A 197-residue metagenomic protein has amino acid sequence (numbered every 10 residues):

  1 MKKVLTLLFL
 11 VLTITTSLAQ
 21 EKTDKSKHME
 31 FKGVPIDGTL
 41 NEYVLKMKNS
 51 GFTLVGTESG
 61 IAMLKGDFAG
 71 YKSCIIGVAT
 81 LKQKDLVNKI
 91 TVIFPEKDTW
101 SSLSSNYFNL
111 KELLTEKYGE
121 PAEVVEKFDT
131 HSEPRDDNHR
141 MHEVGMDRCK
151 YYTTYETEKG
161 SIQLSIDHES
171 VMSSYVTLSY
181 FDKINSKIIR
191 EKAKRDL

Functional and structural regions predicted by a protein language model:
V4-T15, A19: Sec-dependent N-terminal signal peptides
T15-S17, G60, L64, V92: N-terminal cationic amphipathic segment used for targeting or macromolecule association
Q20-S59, F94-L197: Non-cytosolic coordination micro-motifs
L64-L110: Mid-chain, structured segments of secreted extracytoplasmic proteins
